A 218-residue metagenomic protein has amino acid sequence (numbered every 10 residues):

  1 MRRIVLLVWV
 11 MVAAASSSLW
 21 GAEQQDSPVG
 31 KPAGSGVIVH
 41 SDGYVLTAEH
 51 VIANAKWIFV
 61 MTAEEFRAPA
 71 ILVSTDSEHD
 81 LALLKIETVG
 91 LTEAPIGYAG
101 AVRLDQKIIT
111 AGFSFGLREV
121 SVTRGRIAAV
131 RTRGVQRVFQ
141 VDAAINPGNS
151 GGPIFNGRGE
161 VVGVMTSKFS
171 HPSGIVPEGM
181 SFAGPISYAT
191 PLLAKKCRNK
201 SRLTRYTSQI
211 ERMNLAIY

Functional and structural regions predicted by a protein language model:
M1-I4: Positively charged n-region of N-terminal signal peptides that target proteins for export
L7-S18: Bacterial N-terminal signal peptides
G21-V29, A55, A70, E93 (+3 more regions): C-terminal cap/linker of serine protease catalytic domains
A33, H40-V120, V135-F139, P147 (+1 more regions): Conserved active-site neighborhood of the chymotrypsin/trypsin-like protease fold
G36, I58, A68-I71, G125 (+2 more regions): Small-residue-enriched segments and motifs
V37-I38, A144-M165: Catalytic nucleophile loop of clan PA
L104, V122, Q140, E160 (+1 more regions): Extracytoplasmic/secreted proteins, especially bacterial periplasmic and envelope-associated proteins
S121-T132: Short, compositionally biased
